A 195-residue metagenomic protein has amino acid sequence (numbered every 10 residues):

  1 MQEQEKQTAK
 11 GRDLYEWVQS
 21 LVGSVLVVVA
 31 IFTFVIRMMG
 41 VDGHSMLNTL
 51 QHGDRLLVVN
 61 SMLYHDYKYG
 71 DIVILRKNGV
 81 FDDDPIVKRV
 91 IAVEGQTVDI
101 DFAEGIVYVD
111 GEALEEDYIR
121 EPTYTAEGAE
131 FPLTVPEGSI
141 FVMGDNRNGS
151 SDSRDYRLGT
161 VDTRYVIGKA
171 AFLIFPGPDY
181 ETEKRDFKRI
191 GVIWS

Functional and structural regions predicted by a protein language model:
M1-S195: Extended hydrophobic leader/signal-anchor segments used for secretion and membrane insertion
